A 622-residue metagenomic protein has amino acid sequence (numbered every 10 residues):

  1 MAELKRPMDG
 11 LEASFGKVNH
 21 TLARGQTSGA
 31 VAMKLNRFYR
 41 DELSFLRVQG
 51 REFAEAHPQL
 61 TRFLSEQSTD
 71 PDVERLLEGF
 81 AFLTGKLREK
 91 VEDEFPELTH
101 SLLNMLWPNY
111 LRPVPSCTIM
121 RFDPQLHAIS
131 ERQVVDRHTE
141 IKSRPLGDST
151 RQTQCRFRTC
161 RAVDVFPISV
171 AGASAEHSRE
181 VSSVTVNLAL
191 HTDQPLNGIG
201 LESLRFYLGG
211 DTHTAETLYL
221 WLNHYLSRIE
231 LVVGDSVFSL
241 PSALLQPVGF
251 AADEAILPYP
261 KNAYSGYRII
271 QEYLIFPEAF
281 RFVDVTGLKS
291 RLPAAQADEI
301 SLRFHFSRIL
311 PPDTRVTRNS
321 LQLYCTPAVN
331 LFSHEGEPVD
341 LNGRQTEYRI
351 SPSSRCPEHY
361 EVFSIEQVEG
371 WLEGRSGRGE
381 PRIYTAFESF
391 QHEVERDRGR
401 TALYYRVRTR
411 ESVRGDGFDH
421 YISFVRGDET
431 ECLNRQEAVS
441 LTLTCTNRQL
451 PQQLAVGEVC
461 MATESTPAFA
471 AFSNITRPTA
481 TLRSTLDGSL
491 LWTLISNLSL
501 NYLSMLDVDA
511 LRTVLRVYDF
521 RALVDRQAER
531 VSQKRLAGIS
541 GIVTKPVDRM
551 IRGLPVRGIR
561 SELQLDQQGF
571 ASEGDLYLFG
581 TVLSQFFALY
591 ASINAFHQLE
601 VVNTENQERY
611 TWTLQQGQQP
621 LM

Functional and structural regions predicted by a protein language model:
A2-A13, K17-H20, R24, Q59 (+1 more regions): C-terminal domain/tail detector
A2-E55, L244-A294, E299-S301, G488-R521: Mixed-charge (acidic/basic) macromolecular-recognition segments
A2-S236, S242: Extended assembly-interface regions of large multimeric machines
D72, F80, T84-V91, N109 (+5 more regions): Extracellular ectodomain segments of secreted/surface proteins
D72, L76-F80, L102, L222 (+5 more regions): Short, Φ-rich (hydrophobic/aromatic) sequence segments
V114-T118, E180-V184, G200-E202, Y225 (+3 more regions): Residues at beta-strand starts and edge strands
T139-K142, A297-S307, A438-T444: Short, aromatic- and glycine-rich surface loops/edge beta-strands on solvent-exposed regions
H191-R400, R406: Short, low-complexity Pro/Thr/Gly
